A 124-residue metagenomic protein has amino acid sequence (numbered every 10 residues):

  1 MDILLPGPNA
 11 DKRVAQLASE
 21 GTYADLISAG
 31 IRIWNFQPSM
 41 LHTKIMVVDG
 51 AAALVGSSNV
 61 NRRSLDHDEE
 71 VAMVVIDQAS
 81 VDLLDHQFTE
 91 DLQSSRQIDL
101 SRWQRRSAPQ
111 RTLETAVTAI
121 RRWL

Functional and structural regions predicted by a protein language model:
M1-L124: PLD/PLD-like phosphodiesterase catalytic module centered on the HKD motif
